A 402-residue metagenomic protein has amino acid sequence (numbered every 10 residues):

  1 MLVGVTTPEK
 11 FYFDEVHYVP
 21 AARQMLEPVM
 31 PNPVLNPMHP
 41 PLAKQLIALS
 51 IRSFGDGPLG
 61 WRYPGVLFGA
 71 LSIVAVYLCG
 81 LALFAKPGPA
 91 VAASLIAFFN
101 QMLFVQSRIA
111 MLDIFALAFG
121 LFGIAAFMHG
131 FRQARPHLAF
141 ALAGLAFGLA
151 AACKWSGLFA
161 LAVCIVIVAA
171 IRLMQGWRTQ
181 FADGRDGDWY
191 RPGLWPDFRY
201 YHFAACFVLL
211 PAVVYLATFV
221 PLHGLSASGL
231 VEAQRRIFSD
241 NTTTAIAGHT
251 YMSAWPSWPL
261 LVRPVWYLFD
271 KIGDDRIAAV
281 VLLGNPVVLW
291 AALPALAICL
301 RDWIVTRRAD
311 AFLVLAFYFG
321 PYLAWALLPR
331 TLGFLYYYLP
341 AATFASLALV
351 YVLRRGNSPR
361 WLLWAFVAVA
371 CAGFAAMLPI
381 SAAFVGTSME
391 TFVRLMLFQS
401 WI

Functional and structural regions predicted by a protein language model:
Y12, G65, M102-F115, W155-S156: Short acidic/glycine- and proline-prone juxtamembrane loop motifs at membrane-interface regions of multi-pass membrane
P40-Q45, F54-V74, V91-S94, Q106-A110 (+1 more regions): Loop-to-helix entry region of an early transmembrane alpha helix in multi-pass inner-membrane enzymes
Y63-F84, F122, A126, P294-C299: Transmembrane-helix motifs of polytopic, lipid-linked glycan transferases
V76-F99, F131-L142, F312: Transmembrane-helix signature of polytopic, membrane-embedded enzymes that assemble or transfer cell-envelope glycans
F84, G123-F140, A150, A169-T179 (+1 more regions): Membrane-interface transmembrane helices that cradle and orient dolichyl/undecaprenyl
A93-F98, V105, A125, F147 (+1 more regions): Short helix- or helix-capping micro-motifs that position conserved polar/aromatic residues at function-defining sites
V166, R172-G176, Q180-F207, P211 (+5 more regions): Transmembrane helical bundles and short interhelical boundary loops of multi-pass, membrane-embedded
K271-R307: Hydrophobic, aromatic-rich transmembrane alpha-helices and their immediate juxtamembrane boundary segments
